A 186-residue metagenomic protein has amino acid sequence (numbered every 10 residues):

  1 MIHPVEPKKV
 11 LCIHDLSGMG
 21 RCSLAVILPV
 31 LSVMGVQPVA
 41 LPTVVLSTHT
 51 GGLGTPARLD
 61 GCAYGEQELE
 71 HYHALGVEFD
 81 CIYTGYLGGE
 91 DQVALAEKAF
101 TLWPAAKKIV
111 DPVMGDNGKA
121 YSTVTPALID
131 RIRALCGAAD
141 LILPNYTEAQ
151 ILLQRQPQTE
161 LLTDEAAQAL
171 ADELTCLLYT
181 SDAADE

Functional and structural regions predicted by a protein language model:
I2-V110, M114-S122: Conserved N-terminal subdomain of the carbohydrate kinase-like
Q37, D185-E186: A very general structural signal that marks isolated residues within well-ordered alpha-helical segments
I109, A183-A184: Intrinsically disordered, low-complexity regulatory regions of eukaryotic regulatory proteins
M114, E148, D185: Short, glycine/acidic-enriched loop or turn micro-motifs at the edges of active sites
T123-D182: Conserved phosphate/ATP/ADP-binding segment of small-molecule kinases
